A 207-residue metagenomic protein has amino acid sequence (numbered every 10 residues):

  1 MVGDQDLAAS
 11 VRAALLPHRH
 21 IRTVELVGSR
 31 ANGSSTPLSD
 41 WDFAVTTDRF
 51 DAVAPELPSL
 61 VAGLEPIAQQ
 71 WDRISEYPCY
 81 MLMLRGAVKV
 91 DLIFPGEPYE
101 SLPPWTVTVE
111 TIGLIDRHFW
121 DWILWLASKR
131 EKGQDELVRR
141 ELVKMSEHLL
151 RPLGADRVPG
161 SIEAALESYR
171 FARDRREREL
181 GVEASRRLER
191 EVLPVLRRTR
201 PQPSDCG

Functional and structural regions predicted by a protein language model:
M1-R19, V27-N32, L38, V45-L92: Metal-dependent nucleotidyltransferase catalytic core
W41-F43, L126: Long, contiguous hydrophobic alpha-helical segments, chiefly transmembrane helices and signal peptides
A62, Y77-C79, P103, P159-I162: Short, intrinsically disordered/low-complexity patches at protein termini and at juxtamembrane boundaries
L84, V90-L102, D121: Short, helix-capping/interhelical loops that line the mouth of catalytic, cofactor-, or ligand-binding pockets
G96-L114: A short, charged helix-loop
E110-G207: Conserved nucleotidyltransferase catalytic core and NTase-mimicking acidic/glycine-rich helix/loop elements in nucleic
